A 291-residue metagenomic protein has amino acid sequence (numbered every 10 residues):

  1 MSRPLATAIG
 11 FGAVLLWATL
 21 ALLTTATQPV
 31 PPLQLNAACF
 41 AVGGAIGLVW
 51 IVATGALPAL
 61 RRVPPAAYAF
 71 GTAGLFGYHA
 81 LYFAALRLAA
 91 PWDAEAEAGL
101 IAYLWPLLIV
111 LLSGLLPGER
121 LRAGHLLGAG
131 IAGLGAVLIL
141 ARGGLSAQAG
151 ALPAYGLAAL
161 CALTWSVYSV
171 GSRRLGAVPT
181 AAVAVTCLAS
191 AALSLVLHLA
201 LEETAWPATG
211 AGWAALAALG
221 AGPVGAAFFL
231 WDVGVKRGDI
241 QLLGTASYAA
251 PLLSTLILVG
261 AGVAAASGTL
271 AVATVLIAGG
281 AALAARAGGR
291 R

Functional and structural regions predicted by a protein language model:
M1-G43, L134, G144-R174, A192-L193 (+2 more regions): Glycine-/small-residue-enriched transmembrane alpha-helix faces in small-molecule transporters and effluxers
S2-A6, Q28-A37, A59-P65, A141-T164 (+2 more regions): Juxtamembrane helix-entry segments on the extracytoplasmic side of multipass membrane proteins
T7-F11, R62-T72, L121-G133, A154-Y155 (+2 more regions): Cytoplasmic-side transmembrane-helix entry/capping segments in multi-pass membrane proteins
L15, G47, L121-G143, Y248 (+2 more regions): Hydrophobic transmembrane alpha-helices of multi-pass small-molecule transport proteins
L16-A21, V52-E95, A136-L138, G220-G238: Specific transmembrane alpha-helical segments of multi-pass solute transporters/efflux pumps, especially DMT/EamA
T27, L35, A85, L115-L121 (+5 more regions): Hydrophobic/aromatic residues within transmembrane alpha-helices of multi-pass small-molecule transporters
P29-G77, P106-S113, L163-Y168, A184-L201 (+2 more regions): Transmembrane alpha-helices of multi-pass small-molecule transport proteins
Q34-A45, H79-G118, C161, I240-V259: Specific alpha-helical transmembrane segments that line the substrate/conduction pathway and gating interfaces
